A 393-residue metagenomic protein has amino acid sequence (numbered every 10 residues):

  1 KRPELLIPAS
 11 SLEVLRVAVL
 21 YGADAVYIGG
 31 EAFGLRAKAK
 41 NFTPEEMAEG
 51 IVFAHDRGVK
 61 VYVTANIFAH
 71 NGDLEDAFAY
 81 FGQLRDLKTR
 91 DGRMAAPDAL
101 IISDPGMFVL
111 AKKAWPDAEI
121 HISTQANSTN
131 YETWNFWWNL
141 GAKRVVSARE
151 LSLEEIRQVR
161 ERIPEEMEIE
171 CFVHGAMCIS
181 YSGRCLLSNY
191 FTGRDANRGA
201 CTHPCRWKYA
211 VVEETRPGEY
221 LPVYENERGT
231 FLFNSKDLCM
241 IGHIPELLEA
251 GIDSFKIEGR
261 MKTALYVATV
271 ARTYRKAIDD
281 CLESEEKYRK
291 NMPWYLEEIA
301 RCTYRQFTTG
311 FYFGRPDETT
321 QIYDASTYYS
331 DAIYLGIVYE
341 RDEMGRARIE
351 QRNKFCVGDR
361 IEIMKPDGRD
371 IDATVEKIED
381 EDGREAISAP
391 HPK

Functional and structural regions predicted by a protein language model:
K1-L20, A25-L35, G50-I51, R57-K88 (+3 more regions): Surface-exposed amphipathic alpha-helical tracts and adjacent flexible/coil segments at the periphery of soluble enzymes
A39-A48: Aromatic- and glycine-enriched glycan-recognition loops and surfaces that form the carbohydrate-binding subsites
E75, A118-I122, A126-T129: Gly/Gly-Pro- and Ser/Thr-rich, intrinsically disordered tail segments characteristic of DNA damage-repair and tolerance
T89-M94: Intrinsic disorder/low-complexity segments
G106-M107: Alpha-helix capping/helix-boundary segments
W115: Conserved phosphotransfer cores of two-component systems
